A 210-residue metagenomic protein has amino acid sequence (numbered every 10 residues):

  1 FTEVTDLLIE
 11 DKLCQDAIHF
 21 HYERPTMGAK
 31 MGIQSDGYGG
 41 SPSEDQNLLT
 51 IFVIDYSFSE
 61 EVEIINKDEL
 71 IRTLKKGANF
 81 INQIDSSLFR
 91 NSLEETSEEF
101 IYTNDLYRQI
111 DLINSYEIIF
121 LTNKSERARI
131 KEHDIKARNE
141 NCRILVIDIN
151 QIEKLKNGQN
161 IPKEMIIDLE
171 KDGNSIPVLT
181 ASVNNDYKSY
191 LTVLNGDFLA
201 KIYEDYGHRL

Functional and structural regions predicted by a protein language model:
F1-L210: N-terminal extension/subdomain marker
